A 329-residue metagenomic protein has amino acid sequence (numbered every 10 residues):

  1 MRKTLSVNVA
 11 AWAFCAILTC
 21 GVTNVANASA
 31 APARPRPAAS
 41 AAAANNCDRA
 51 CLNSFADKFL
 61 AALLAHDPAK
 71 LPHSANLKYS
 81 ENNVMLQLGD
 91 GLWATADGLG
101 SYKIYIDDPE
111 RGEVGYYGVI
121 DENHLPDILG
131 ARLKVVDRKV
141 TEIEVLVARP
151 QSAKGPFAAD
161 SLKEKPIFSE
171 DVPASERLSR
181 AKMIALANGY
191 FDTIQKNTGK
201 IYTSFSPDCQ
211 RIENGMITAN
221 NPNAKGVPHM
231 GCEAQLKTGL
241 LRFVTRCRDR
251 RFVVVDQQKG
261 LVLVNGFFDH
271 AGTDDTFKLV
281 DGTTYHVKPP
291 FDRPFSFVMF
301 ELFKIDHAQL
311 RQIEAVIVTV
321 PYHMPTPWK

Functional and structural regions predicted by a protein language model:
M1-V7: N-terminal secretory signal peptides that target proteins for export/translocation
K3, T19-V22, P35: Intrinsically disordered, low-complexity Ser/Thr- and Pro-rich stretches
V9-N24: Bacterial N-terminal signal peptides
A28-K329: C-terminal and inter-domain tail/linker signature
